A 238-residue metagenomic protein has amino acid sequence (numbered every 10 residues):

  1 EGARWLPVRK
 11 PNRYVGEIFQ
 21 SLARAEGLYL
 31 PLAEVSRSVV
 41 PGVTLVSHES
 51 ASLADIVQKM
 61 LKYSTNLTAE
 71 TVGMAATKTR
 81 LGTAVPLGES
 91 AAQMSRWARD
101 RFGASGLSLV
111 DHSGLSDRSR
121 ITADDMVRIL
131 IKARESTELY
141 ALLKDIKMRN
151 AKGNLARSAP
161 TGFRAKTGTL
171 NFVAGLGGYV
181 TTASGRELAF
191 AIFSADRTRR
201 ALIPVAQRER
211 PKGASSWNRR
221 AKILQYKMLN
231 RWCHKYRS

Functional and structural regions predicted by a protein language model:
E1-T137: A small/polar active-site loop signature that marks catalytic segments
G73-S238: Small-residue-rich helix-loop
